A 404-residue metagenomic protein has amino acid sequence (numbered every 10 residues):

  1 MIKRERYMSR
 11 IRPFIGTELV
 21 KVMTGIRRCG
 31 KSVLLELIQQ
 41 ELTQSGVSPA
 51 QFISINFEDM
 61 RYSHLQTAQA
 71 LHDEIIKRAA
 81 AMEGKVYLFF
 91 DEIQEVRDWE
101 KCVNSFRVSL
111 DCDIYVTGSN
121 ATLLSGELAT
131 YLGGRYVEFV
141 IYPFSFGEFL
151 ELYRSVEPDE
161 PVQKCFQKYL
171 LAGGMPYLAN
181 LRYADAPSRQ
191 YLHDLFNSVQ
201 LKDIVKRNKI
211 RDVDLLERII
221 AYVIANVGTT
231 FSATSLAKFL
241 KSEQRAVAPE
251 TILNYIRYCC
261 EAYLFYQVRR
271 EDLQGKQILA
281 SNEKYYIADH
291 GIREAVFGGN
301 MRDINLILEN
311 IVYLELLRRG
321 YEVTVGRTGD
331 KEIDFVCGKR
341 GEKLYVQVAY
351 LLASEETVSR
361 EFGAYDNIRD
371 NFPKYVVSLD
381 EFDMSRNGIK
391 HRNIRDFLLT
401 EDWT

Functional and structural regions predicted by a protein language model:
I2-G16: Pre-Walker A adenine-sensing motif
M23: Hydrophobic anchor at the beta1->P-loop junction of P-loop NTPases
K31: Conserved lysine of the Walker
L34, I38: Hydrophobic positions on the alpha1 helix immediately C-terminal to the Walker A/P-loop
S54-G84: Short glycine-rich substrate-engagement loop in P-loop NTPases that contacts/grips substrate
A121, G126-T230: Interdomain motor-coupling "hinge/lid" segment immediately C-terminal to the ATP-binding subdomain of NTP-driven enzymes
Y183-K343: Accessory nucleic acid-recognition modules appended to NTPase machines
G326, Y350-R395: Catalytic cores of nucleic-acid endonucleases
